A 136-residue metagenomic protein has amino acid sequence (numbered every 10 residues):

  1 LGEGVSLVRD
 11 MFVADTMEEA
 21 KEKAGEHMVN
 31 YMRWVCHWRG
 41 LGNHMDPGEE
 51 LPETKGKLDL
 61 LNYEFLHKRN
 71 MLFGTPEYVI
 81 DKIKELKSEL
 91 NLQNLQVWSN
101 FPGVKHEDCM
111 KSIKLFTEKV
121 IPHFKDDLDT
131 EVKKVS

Functional and structural regions predicted by a protein language model:
L1-L92, K125-S136: An alpha-helical appendage that flanks or caps ligand/catalytic pockets
A14-T16, G103-H106: Flexible loop/turn segments at secondary-structure boundaries
E64-H67, F101, K105: Short amphipathic alpha-helical segments at helix-loop
W98: Conserved residues at the C-terminal ends of beta-strands
K105-D129: C-terminal helical cap(s) of enzyme catalytic domains, especially alpha/beta-barrels
